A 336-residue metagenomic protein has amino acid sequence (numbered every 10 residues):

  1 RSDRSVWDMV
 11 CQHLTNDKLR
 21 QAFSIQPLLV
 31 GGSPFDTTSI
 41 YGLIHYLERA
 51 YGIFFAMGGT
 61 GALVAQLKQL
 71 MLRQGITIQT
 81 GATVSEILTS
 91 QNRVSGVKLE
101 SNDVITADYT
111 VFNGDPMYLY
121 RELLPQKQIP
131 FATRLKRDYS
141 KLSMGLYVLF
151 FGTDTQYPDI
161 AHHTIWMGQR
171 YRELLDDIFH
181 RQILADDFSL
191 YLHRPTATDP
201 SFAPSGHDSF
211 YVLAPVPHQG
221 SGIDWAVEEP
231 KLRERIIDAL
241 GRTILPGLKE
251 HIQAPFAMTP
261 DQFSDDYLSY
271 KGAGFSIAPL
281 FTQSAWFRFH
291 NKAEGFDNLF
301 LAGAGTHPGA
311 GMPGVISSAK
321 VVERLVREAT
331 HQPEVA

Functional and structural regions predicted by a protein language model:
R1-D36: Rossmann-like flavin
N16-V30, D187-Y191, P246-P308: A glycine-rich dinucleotide-binding beta-alpha-beta segment and adjacent secondary-structure elements that constitute
L43-V94, K98: Helical element adjacent to the flavin cofactor pocket in flavoenzyme catalytic cores
T83-T89, E328-A336: Active-site-proximal substrate-binding core of FAD-dependent oxidoreductases
S85-P204: Mid-domain catalytic core of redox enzymes that form a hydrophobic substrate pocket/lid adjacent to a catalytic redox
V111, F151, V212, L240 (+3 more regions): Hydrophobic, well-ordered secondary-structure elements that form the walls of internal hydrophobic environments
D154-P260: C-terminal segments that line or cap access tunnels to active or ligand-binding sites in enzymes and enzyme-associated
A304-V326: A conserved FAD-binding loop/helix module that cradles the flavin
